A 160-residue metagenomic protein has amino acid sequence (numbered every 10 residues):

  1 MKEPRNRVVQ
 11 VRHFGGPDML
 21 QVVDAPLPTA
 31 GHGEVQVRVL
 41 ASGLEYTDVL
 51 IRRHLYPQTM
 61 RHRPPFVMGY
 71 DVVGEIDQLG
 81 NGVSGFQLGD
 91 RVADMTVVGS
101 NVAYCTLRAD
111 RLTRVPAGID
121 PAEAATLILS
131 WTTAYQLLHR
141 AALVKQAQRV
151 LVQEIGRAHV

Functional and structural regions predicted by a protein language model:
K2-P4, G16, A25-V73: N-terminal glycine-rich beta->alpha transition that marks the start or flank of a dinucleotide-binding site
V11, A30, S42, E75 (+3 more regions): Residue-level recognition of beta-strand microenvironments
V73-V97: A glycine-/small-residue-rich N-terminal strand-loop-strand element that serves as the cofactor-binding glycine loop
Q87, W131-H159: Mid-domain Rossmann-like dinucleotide-binding core that forms the NAD(H)/NADP(H) cofactor-binding site
T96-A109: A structural motif shared across PLP-dependent enzymes of the aminotransferase-like
I119-L127: Short pre-catalytic strand/loop immediately N-terminal to key active-site residues, enriched for Gly-Thr
